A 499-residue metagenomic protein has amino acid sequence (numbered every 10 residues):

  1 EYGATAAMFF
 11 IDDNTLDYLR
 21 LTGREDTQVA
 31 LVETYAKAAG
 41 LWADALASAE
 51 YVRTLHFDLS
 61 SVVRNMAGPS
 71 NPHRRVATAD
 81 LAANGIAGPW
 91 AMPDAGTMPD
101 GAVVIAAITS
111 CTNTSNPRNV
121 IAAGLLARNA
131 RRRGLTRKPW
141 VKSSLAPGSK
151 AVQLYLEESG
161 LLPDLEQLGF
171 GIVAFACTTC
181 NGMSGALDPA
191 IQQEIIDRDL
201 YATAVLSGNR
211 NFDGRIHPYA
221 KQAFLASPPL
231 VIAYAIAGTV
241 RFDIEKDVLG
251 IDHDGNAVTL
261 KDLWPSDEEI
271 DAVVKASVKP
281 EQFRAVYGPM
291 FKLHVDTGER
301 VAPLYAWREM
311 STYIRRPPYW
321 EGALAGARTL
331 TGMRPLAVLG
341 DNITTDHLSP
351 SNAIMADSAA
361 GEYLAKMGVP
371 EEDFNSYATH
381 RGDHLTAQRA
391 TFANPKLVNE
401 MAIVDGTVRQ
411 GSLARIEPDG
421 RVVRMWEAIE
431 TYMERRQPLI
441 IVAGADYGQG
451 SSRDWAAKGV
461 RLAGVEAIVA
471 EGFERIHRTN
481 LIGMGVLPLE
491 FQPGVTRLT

Functional and structural regions predicted by a protein language model:
E1-A43, I121, A127-K142, G171-M290 (+3 more regions): Mobile "lid/hinge" segments at catalytic clefts and subdomain interfaces of large enzymes
A6, N14-L19, V63-M66, C111-P117 (+9 more regions): Flexible loop/turn segments at secondary-structure boundaries
M8-T15, E25-V32, E50, T78 (+17 more regions): Generic structural signal for well-ordered, non-membrane alpha-helical segments in soluble metabolic enzymes
D13-N14, Q28-L55, V63, A91-V104: Core nucleic-acid recognition elements
Y51, L55-S61, A204, G208-N211: Self-splicing inteins and homing endonuclease
T54-G160, D164, D296-A467: Non-catalytic terminal/interface segments that mediate subunit docking, oligomerization, and allosteric communication
W140-G185, A387, A457, A470-L489 (+1 more regions): Extended C-terminal subregions enriched in glycine
D164, G171, L187-D197, L206-S207 (+4 more regions): Hydrophobic alpha-helical bundle architecture
